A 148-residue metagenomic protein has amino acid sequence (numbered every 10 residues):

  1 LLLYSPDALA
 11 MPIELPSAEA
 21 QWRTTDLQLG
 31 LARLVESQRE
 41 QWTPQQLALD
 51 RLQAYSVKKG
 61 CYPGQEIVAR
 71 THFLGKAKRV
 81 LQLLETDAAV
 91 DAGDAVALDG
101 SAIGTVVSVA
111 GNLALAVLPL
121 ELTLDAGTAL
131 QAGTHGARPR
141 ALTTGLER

Functional and structural regions predicted by a protein language model:
L1-L29, L98, L130: Acidic, low-complexity central loop/insert segments
L2-A8, D26-L31, K59, F73 (+2 more regions): Short, structured patches in soluble enzyme cores that scaffold and shape functional sites
P6, A18-E19, V35, T43 (+3 more regions): Alpha-helix initiation/capping motif
A10, L34, T123: Short, acidic Gly/Pro/Ser/Thr-rich loop/turn segments
E14-P16, V57-K58, T105-V106: A generic local secondary-structure boundary/capping motif
W22-F73: A mid-sequence, solvent-exposed acidic-amphipathic segment
L47-Y55, A69-R148: Glycine-rich, small/acidic residue-mixed loop/short-helix segments
